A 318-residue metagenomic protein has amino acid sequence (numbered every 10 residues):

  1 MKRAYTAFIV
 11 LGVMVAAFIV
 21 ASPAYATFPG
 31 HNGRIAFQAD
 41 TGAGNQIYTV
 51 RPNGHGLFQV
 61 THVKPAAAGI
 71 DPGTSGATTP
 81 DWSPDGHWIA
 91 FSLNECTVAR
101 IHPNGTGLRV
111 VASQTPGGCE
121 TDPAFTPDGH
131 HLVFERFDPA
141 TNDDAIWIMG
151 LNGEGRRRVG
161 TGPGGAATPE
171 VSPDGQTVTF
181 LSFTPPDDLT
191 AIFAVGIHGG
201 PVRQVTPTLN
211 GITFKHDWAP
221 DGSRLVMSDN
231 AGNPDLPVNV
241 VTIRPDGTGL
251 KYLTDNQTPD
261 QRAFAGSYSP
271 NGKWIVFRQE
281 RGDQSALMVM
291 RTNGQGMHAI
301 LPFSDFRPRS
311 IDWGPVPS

Functional and structural regions predicted by a protein language model:
K2-A26: Secretory targeting and sorting signals
A21-S318: Sequence signature of WD/YWTD-type beta-propeller architectures
